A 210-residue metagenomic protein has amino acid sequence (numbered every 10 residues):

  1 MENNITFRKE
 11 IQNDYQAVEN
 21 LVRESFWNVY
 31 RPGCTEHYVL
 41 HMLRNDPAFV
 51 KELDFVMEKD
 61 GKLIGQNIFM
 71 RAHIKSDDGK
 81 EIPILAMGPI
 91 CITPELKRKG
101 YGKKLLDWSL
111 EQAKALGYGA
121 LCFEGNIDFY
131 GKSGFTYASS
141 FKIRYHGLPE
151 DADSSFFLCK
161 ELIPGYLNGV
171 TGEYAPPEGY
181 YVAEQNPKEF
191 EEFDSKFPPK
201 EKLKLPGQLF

Functional and structural regions predicted by a protein language model:
T6-V18: A short beta-loop-alpha structural element at the N-terminal edge of CoA-dependent acyl/N-acetyltransferase catalytic
E19-V22, F26-I68, H73-I74: Active-site rim helix/loop that mediates acceptor-substrate recognition in acyltransferases
E52-L53, M57, G88-C91, Y118 (+1 more regions): Internal, conserved structured core segments that host functional sites
K59-G61, E95, E161-Y166: Short loop segments at secondary-structure junctions
G79-P94: Conserved acetyl-CoA binding element of GNAT-fold acetyltransferases
M87, E95-L96, G100-W108, Y118: Conserved acetyl-CoA pyrophosphate-binding loop and the N-cap/start of the following alpha-helix in GNAT-like
A115-Y118, G125-A152: Conserved active-site alpha-helix within GNAT-family acetyltransferase domains
P164-F210: Acidic/histidine-enriched, glycine/proline-rich intrinsically disordered or flexible terminal extensions
